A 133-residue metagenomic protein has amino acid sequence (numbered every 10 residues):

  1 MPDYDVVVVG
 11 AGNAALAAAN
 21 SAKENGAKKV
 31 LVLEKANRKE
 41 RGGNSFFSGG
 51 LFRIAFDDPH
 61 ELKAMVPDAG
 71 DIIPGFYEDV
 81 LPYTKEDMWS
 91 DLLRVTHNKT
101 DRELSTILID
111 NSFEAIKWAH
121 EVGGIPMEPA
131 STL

Functional and structural regions predicted by a protein language model:
M1-A14, L31: Beta1/beta-strand and adjacent pyrophosphate-binding region of the FAD-binding site in flavoprotein oxidoreductases
A11, A17-A18, R102: Structural core of flavin- and non-heme-iron oxidoreductases, emphasizing the beta-strand/alpha-helix scaffold
A17-K28: A short, Lys/Arg-enriched amphipathic alpha-helix followed by its capping loop at the start of a domain
G26-V30, V66-P67: Phosphate-handling active-site elements
K35-L133: Conserved N-terminal/central alpha/beta ligand/cofactor-binding core
